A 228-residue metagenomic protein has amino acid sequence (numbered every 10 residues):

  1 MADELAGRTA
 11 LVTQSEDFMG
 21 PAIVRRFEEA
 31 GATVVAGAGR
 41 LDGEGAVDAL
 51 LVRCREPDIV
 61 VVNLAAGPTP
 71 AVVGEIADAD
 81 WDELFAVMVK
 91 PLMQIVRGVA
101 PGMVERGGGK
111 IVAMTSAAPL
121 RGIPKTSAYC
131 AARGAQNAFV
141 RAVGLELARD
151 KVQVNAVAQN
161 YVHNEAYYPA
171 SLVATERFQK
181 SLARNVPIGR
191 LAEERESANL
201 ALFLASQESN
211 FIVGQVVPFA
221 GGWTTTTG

Functional and structural regions predicted by a protein language model:
A65-D82, E105, K125-A128, Y168-V173: Conserved mid-core segment of classical short-chain dehydrogenase/reductases
A71-V73, A77-F85, I111, F178 (+1 more regions): Substrate-binding pocket helix/loop in short-chain dehydrogenase/reductase
V96, A132: Active-site helix of classical SDR
S116: Residue(s) in the substrate-gating loop at a strand-loop-helix junction that position the organic substrate next
R121, L202, V213-G228: Short C-terminal tail/terminal secondary-structure segment of NAD(P)H-dependent dehydrogenase/reductase domains
R121-S127, R149, G189, Q207: Active-site loop immediately N-terminal to the catalytic Tyr-X3-Lys motif of short-chain dehydrogenase/reductase
A148, Q153, I212-G214: Short, small/polar-rich loop/turn modules that mediate ligand/substrate recognition or access, typified
